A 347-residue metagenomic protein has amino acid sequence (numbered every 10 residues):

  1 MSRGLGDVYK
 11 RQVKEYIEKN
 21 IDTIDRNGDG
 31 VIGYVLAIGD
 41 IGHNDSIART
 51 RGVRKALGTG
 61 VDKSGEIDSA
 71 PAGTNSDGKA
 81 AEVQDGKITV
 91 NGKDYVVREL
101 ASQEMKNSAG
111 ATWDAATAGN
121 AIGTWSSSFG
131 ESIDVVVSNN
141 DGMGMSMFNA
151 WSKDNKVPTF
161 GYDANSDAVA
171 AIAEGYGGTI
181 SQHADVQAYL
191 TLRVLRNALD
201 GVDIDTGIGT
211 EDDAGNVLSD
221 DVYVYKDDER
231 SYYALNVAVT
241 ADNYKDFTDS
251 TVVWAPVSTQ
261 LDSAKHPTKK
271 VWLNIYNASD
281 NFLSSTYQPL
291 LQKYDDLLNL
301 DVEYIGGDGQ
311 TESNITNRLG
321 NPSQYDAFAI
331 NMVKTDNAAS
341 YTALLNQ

Functional and structural regions predicted by a protein language model:
R3-Q347: A residue-level marker of the well-folded mature domains of exported/periplasmic proteins
